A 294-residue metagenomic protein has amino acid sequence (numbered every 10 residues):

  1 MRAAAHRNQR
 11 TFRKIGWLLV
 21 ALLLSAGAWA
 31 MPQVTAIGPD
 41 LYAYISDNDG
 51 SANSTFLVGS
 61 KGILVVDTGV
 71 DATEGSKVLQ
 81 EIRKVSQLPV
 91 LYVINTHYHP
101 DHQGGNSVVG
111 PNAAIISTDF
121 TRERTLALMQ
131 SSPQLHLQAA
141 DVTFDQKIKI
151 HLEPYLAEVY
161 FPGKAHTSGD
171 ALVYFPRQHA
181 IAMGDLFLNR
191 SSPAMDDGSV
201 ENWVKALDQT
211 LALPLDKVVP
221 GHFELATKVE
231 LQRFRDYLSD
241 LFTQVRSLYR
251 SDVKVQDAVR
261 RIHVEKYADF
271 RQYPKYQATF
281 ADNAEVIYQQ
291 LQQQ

Functional and structural regions predicted by a protein language model:
A3-L18: Bacterial N-terminal signal peptides that target proteins for export
L19, A212-P214, L225-Q294: Accessory terminal helices/loops
S25-G27: N-terminal signal peptide c-region/cleavage motif recognized by signal peptidases
V34-Q80, V173-F175, A180-M183: Conserved beta-strand hairpin/beta-sheet module of binuclear metal-dependent hydrolase folds, prominently
D40, L57, D67, I82 (+10 more regions): Divalent metal-coordination and catalytic microenvironments
S60-L64, T73-I116: Active-site metal-binding motif and surrounding structural segment of the metallo-beta-lactamase
G62-L64, T68-A72, K149, L156 (+1 more regions): Metallo-beta-lactamase
I116-D141: Acidic/polar short surface loop at catalytic or gating sites that assists cofactor/ion binding and chemistry
